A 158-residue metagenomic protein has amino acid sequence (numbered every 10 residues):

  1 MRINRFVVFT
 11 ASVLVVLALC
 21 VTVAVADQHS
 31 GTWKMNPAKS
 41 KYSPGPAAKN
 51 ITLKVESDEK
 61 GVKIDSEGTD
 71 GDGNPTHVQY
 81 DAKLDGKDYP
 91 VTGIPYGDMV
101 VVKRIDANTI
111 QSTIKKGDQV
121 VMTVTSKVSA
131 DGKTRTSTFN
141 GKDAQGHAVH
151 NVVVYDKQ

Functional and structural regions predicted by a protein language model:
M1-V8: Positively charged n-region of N-terminal signal peptides that target proteins for export
I3, A24-Q158: Hydrophobic small-molecule pocket/channel-lining residues, especially in calycin-type beta-barrels
T10-T22: Bacterial N-terminal signal peptides
